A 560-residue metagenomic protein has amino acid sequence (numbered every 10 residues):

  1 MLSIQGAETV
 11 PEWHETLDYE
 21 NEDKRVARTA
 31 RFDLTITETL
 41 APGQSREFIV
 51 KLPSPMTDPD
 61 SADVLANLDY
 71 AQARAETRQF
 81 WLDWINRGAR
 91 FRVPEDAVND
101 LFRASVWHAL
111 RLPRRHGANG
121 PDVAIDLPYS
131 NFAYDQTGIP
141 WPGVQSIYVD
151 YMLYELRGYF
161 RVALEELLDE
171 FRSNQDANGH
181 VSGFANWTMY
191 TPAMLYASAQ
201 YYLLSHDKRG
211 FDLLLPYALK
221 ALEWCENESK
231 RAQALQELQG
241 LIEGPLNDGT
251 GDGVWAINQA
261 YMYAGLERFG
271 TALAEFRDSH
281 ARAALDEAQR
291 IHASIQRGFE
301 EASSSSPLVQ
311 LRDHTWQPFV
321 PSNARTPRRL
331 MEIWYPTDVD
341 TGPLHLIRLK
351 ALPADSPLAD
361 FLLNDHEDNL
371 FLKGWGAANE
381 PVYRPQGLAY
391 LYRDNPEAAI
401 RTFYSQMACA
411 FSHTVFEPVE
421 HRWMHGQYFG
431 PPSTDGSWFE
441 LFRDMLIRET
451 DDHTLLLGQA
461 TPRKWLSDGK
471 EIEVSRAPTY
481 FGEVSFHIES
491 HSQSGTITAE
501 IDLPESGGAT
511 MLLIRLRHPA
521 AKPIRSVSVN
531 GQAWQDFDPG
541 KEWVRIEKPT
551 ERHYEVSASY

Functional and structural regions predicted by a protein language model:
M1-S45, A521, W534: Trp/Gly-enriched beta-strand surface patches
K24-R31, T37, E76-D212, K220 (+4 more regions): Substrate-binding groove/exosite segments of carbohydrate-active enzymes
L34-Y70, Y134-Q136, S182-M189, E226-R290: The feature captures the catalytic groove of carbohydrate-active enzymes
H116, S205, L273-R277, E397 (+2 more regions): Long alpha-helical scaffolds in large eukaryotic adaptor/regulatory proteins, encompassing alpha-solenoid repeat systems
E170-F171, Y201, A218, C225 (+6 more regions): Alpha-helical solenoid scaffolds that mediate protein-protein interactions, centered on TPR/SEL1-like repeats but also
Y201, L214-E237: Active-site cavity-forming subdomains of large catalytic enzyme subunits
Q233-E243, G251-W255, Y261-D360, A377-P381 (+2 more regions): Catalytic cores of carbohydrate-active enzymes
E397-Y560: Non-catalytic C-terminal accessory modules of carbohydrate-active enzymes
